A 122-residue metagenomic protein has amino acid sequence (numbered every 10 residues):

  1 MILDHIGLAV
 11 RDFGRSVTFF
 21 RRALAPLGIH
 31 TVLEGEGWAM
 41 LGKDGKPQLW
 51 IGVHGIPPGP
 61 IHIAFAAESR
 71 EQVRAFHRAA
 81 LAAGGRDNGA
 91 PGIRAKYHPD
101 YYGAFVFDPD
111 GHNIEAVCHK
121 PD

Functional and structural regions predicted by a protein language model:
M1, H54-P57: Short, flexible turn/loop "capping" segments at secondary-structure junctions
M1-V17, I63, K120-D122: N-terminal beta-strand motif that seeds the catalytic metal site of vicinal oxygen chelate
A9-Q48: Core segments of cupin and vicinal oxygen chelate
R11-G14, F65-P109: Vicinal oxygen chelate
E34, G59-I61, A66: A domain-level signal for the structural core that forms small-molecule/cofactor-binding pockets and catalytic centers
L41-G45, H54, V106-P109: Active-site beta-strand termini and strand-to-loop segments that position acidic
N113: Glycine-rich acetyl-CoA-binding "A-motif" of GNAT/NAT acetyltransferases
A116: Short glycine-/small-residue motifs
